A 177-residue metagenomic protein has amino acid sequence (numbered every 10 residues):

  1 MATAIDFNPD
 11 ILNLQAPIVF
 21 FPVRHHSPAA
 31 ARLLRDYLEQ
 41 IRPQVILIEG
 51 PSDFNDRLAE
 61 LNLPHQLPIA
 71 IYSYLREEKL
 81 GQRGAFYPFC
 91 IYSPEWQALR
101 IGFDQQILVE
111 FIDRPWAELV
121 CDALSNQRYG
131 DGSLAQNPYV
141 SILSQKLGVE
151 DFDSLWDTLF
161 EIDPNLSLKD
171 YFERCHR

Functional and structural regions predicted by a protein language model:
M1-R177: Compositional signal for N-terminal targeting/processing segments
